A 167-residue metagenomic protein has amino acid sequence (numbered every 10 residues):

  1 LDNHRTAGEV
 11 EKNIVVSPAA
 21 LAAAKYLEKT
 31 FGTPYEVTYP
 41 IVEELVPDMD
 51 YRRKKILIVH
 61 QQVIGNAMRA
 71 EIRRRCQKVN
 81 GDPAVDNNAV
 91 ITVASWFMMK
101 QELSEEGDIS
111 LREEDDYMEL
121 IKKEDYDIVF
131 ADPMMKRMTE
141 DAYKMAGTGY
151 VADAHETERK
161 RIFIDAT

Functional and structural regions predicted by a protein language model:
L1-T167: An N-terminal assembly and electron-transfer interface module characteristic of large anaerobic redox and radical
